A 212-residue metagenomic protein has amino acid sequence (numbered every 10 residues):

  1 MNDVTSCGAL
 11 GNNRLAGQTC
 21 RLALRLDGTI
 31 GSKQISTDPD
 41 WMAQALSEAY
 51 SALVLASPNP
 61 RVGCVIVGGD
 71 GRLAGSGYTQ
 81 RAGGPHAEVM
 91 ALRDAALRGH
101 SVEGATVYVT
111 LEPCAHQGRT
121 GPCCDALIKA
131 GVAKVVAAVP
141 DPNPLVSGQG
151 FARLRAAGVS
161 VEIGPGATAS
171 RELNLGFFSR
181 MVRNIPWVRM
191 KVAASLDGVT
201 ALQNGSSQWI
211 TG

Functional and structural regions predicted by a protein language model:
M1-C7, N13-R14, C20-L55, L73 (+2 more regions): Zinc-dependent deaminase
P58-V62, P85, P186-V188: Short, basic and Ser/Thr-rich N-terminal targeting/leader segments
V62-G69, K191-A193: Short beta-strand scaffold segments in enzyme catalytic cores
C64, L73-D94: N-terminal beta-alpha supersecondary unit
G69, E112, P140: Cofactor-binding loop segments of dinucleotide-utilizing enzymes, especially the Rossmann-like FAD- and NAD(P)+-binding
Q80, T110, A138: Conserved residues at the C-terminal ends of beta-strands
L92-Q117: Mobile, glycine- and charge-enriched loop segments and immediately flanking short secondary-structure elements within
